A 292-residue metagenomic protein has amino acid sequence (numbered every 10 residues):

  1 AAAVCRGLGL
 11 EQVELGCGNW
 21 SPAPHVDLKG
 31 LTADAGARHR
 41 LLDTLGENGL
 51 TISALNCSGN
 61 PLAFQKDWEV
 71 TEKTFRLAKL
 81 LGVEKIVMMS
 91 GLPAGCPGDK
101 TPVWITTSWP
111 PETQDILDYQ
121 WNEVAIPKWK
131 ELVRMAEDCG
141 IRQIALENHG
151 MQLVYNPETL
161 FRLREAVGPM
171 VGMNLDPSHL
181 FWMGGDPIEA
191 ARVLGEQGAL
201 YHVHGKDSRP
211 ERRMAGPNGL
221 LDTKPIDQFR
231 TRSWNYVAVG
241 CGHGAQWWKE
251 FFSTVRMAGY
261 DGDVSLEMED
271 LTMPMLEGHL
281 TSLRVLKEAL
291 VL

Functional and structural regions predicted by a protein language model:
A1-S21, L81-G82: Catalytic domains of carbohydrate-active enzymes, especially glycoside hydrolases
A3-G7, R38-H39, T44-N48, P61-G172: Active-site acidic/histidine proton-transfer and metal-coordination neighborhood in alpha/beta enzyme cores
V13-L15, I52-C57, I86-M88, I144-L146 (+3 more regions): Hydrophobic faces of well-ordered beta-strands that scaffold small-molecule active sites in alpha/beta enzyme cores
E14-R40, P93-P97: Glycine-rich, proline-tolerant flexible connector loops at the mouths of alpha/beta enzymes
G16-W20, C57-N60, G91-P93, E147-M151 (+3 more regions): Active-site beta-loop-alpha junctions enriched in small/polar residues
P22-T32, V154-F161, L180-Y260, M273-E277: Gly/Pro-rich active-site loop or hairpin
N56-Q65, Y119, V237-G242: The substrate-binding groove and active-site-proximal loops of carbohydrate-active enzymes, especially glycoside
M275-L292: C-terminal helical cap(s) of enzyme catalytic domains, especially alpha/beta-barrels
